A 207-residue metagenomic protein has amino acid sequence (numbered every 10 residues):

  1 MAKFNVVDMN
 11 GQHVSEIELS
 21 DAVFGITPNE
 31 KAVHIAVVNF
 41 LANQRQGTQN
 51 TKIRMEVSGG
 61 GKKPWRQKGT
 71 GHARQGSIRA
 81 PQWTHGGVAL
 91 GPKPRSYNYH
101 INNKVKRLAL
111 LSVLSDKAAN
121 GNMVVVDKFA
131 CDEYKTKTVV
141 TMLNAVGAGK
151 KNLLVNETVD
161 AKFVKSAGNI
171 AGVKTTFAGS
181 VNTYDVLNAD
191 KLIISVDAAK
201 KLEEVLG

Functional and structural regions predicted by a protein language model:
M1-Q46, G91-G207: Extended polybasic, low-complexity segments that bind anionic RNA or targeting/receptor surfaces
E30-K68: A short, flexible low-complexity segment enriched in Lys/Arg and Gly/Pro that occurs in N-terminal basic tails
R54-G91: Glycine/serine-rich anion-binding loops at beta->alpha junctions that coordinate negatively charged ligand groups
